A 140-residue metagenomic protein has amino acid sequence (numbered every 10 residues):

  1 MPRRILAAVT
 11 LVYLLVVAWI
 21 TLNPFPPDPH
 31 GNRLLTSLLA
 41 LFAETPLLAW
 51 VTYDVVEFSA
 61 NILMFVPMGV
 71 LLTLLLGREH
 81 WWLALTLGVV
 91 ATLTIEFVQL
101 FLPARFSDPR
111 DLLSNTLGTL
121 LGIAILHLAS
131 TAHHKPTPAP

Functional and structural regions predicted by a protein language model:
M1-R105, P109, I123, H127-P140: Bulky hydrophobic segments
M64-F65, S114-G118: Hydrophobic core segments of transmembrane alpha-helices in multi-pass, intramembrane catalytic enzymes
